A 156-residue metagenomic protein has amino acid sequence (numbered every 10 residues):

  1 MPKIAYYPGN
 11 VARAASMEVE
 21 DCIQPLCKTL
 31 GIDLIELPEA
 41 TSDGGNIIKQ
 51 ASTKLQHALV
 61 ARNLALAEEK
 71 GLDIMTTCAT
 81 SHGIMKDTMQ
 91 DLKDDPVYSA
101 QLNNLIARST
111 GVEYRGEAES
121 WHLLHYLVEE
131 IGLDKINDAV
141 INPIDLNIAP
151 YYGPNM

Functional and structural regions predicted by a protein language model:
M1-M156: Iron-sulfur cluster-binding electron-transfer modules in prokaryotic oxidoreductases
